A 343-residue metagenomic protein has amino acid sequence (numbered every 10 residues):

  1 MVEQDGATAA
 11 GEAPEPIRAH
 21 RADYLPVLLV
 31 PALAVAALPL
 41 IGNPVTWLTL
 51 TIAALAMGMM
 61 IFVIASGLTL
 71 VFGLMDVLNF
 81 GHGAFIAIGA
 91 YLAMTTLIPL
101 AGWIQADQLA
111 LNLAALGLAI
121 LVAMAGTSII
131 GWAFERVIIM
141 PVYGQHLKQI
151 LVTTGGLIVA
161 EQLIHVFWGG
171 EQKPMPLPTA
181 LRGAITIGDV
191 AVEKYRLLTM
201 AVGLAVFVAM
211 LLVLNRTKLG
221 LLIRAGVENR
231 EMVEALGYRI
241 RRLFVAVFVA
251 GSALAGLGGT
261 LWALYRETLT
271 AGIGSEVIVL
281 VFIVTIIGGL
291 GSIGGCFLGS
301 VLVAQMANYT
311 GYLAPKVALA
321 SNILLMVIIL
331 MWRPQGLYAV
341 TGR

Functional and structural regions predicted by a protein language model:
M1-A36, K148, V152, F167 (+3 more regions): Cytosolic-side transmembrane-helix boundaries in multi-pass membrane proteins
M1-I64, L92, I104-L118, Q145-I150 (+2 more regions): Membrane-interfacial amphipathic/re-entrant helices at transmembrane-helix boundaries
D5-G6, P99-W103, G170-G183, S300: Peri-membrane helix termini and adjoining interfacial loops of integral membrane proteins
W47-I98, A133-L147, F282-I293: Single transmembrane alpha-helix segments in multi-pass membrane proteins
G67, L111-N112, L116-M124, V245-A255 (+2 more regions): Transmembrane alpha-helical segments in multi-pass inner-membrane proteins
W103-G156, L163, L298-V303, R333-P334: Alpha-helical transmembrane segments within multi-pass membrane transporters and channels
V137, P141-R216, L243-A246, E267 (+5 more regions): Transmembrane helix-bundle core of multi-pass membrane transporters and related energy-transducing complexes
A191-L269, I293-L298: Helix-loop-helix "hairpin" substructures at the membrane interface of multi-pass membrane proteins
